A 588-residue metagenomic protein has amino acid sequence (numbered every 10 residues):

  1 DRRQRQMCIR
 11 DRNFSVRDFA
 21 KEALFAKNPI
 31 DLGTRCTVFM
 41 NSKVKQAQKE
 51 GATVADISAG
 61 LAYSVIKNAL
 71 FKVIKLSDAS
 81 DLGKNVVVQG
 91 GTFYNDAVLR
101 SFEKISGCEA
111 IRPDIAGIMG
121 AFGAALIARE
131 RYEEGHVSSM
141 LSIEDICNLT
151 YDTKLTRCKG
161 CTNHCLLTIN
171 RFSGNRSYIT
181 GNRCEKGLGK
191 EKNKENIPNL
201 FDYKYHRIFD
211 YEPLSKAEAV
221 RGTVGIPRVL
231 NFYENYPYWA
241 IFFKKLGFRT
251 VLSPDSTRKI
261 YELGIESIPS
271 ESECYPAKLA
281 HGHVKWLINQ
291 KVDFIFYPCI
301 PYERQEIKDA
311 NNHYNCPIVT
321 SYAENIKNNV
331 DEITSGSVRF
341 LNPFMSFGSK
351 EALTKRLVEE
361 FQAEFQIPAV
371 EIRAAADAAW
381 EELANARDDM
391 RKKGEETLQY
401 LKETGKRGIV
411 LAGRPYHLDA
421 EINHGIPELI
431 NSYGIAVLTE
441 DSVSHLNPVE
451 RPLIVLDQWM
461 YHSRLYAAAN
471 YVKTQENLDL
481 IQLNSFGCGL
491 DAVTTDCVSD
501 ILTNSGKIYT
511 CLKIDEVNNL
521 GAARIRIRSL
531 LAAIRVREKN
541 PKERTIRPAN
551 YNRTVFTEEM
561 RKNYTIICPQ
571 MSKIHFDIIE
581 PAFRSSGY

Functional and structural regions predicted by a protein language model:
D1-R5, I9: Single conserved hydrophobic/aromatic residue that forms the stacking wall/gate of nucleotide- or nucleobase-binding
F14-R17, E130-E195, K542, I546-N550: Acidic, glycine/GT-rich loop-and beta-edge segments that sit at the periphery of enzyme/chaperone cores
S42-F71: Adenine-nucleotide phosphate-binding core of ATP-dependent small-molecule kinases
S64, S77-E103, A116-G117, N231-Y233 (+1 more regions): Glycine-rich phosphate-binding loops at beta-strand->alpha-helix junctions
E103-F122, F248-K259, T439-E440, K507-N518: Conserved phosphate-binding/catalytic loops in two-lobed NTP-binding clefts
A125-E144, L149, D293, P298-Y302 (+3 more regions): Peripheral docking tails and interdomain loops at the edges of cofactor- or intermediate-handling domains
H206, D210-L214, F344-P448, K539 (+1 more regions): A charged, amphipathic alpha-helical module
N231-S253, Y261-E266, T404-A468, F576-Y588: Redox- and metal-dependent alpha/beta enzyme cores, enriched for Fe-S-associated oxidoreductases and cofactor-handling
